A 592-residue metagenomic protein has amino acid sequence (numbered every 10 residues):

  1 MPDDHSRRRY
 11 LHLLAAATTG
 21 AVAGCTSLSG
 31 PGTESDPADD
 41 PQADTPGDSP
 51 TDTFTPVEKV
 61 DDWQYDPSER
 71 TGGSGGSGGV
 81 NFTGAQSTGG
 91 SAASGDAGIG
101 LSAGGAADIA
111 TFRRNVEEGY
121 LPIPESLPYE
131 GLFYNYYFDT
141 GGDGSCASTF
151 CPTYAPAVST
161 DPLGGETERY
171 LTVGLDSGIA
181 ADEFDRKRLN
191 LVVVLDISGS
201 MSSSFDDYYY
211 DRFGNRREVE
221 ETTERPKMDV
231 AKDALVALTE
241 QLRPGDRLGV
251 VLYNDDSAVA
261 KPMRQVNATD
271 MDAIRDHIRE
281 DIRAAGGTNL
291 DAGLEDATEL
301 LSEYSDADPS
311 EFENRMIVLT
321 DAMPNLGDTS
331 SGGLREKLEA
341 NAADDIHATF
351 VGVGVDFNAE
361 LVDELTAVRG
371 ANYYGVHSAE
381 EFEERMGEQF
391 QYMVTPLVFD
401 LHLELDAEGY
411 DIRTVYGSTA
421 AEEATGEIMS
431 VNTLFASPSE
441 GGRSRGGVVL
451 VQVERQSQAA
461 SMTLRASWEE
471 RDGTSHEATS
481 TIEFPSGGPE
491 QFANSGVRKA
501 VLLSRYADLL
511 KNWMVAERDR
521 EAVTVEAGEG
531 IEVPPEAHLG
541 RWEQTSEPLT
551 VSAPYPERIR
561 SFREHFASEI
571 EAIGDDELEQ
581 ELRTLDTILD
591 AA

Functional and structural regions predicted by a protein language model:
P2-H5, H12-L13, T26-D229, A237 (+8 more regions): Von Willebrand factor
A21-G24: C-terminal motif of bacterial Sec signal peptides marking the signal peptidase cleavage site
F150, T167-L171, K187-V193, P244-D246 (+5 more regions): Envelope-exposed proteins and targeting segments
G174, V194, V251-N254, V266 (+5 more regions): Generic beta-strand/beta-sheet core signal
S177-A180, I197-M201, D255-A258, G286 (+3 more regions): Solvent-exposed loop/turn segments at secondary-structure junctions within structured extracellular/periplasmic domains
I179-D182, S200-S202, E303-Y304, N325 (+4 more regions): Short beta-strands and strand-coil junctions in structured, solvent-facing domains, enriched
M201-R225, V236-L248, Y253-H347, L365-N372: Short, charged loop segments at secondary-structure junctions
G332-H347, V353-R471: Acidic, polar loop-rich interaction surfaces within structured domains
